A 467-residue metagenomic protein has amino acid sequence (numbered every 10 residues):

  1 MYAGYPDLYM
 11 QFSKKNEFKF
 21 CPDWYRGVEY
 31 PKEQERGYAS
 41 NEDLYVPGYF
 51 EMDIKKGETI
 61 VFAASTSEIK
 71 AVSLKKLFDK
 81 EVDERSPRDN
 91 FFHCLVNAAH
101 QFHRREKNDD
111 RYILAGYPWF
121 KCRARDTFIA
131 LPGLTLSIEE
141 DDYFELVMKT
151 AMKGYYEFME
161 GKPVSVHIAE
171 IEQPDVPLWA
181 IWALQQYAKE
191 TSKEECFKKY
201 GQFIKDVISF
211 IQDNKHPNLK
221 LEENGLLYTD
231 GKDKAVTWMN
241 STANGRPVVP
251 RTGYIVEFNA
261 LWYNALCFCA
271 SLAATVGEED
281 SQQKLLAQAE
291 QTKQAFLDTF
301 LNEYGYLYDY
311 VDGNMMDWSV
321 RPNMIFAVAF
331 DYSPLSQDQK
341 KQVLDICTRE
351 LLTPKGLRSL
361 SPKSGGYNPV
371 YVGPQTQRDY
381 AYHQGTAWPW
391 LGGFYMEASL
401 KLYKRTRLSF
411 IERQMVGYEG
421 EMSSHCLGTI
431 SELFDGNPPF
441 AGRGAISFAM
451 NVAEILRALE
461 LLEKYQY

Functional and structural regions predicted by a protein language model:
M1-Y467: Acidic, mature catalytic/reactive cores of soluble proteins
